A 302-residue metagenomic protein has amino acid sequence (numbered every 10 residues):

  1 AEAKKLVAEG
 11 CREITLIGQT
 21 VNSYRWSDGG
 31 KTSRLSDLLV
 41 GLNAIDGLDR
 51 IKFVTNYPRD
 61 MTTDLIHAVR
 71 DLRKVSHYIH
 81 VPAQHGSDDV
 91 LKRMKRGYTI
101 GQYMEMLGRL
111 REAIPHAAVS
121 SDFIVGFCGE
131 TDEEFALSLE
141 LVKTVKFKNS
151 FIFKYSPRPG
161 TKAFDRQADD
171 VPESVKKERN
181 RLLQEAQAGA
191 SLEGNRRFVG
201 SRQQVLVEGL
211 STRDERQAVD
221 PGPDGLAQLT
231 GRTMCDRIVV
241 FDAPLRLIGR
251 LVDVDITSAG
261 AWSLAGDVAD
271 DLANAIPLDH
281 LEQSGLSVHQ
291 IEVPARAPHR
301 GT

Functional and structural regions predicted by a protein language model:
A1: Canonical Radical SAM [4Fe-4S] cluster-binding loop centered on the CxxxCxxC motif and its immediate flanking residues
K5-L137, K143, K148: Conserved SAM/AdoMet-binding glycine-rich loop
R12, D49-K52, H77-I79, A117 (+6 more regions): Structural beta-strand/beta-sheet cores of well-ordered domains, especially the beta-sheet scaffolds that support
G18, T55, A83-H85, S121-V125 (+6 more regions): Active-site proximal loops enriched in glycine and acidic residues that flank catalytic Cys/His/Asp and coordinate
V81, D122, V142, S150 (+3 more regions): Hydrophobic, well-ordered secondary-structure elements that form the walls of internal hydrophobic environments
G129, P159-T161, E215: Short acidic/glycine-rich loop or secondary-structure boundary segments that cap or lie
E133, L137-L183: C-terminal, non-catalytic macromolecule-binding modules
A163-T302: Terminal RNA-binding accessory module
